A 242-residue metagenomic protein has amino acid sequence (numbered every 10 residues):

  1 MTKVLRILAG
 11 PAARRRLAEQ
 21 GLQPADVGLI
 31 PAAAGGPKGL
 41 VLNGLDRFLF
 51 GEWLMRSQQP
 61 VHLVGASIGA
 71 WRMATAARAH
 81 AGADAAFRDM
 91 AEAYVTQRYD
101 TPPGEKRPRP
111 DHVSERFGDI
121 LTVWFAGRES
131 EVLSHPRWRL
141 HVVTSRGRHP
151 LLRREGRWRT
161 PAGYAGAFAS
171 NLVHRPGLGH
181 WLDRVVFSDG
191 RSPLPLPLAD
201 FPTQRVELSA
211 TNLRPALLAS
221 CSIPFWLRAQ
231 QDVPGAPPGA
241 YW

Functional and structural regions predicted by a protein language model:
M1-V64, T75-W242: Patatin-like phospholipase
G65, G69: Gly/Ala-rich beta-loop-alpha elbow adjacent to hydrolase catalytic centers
